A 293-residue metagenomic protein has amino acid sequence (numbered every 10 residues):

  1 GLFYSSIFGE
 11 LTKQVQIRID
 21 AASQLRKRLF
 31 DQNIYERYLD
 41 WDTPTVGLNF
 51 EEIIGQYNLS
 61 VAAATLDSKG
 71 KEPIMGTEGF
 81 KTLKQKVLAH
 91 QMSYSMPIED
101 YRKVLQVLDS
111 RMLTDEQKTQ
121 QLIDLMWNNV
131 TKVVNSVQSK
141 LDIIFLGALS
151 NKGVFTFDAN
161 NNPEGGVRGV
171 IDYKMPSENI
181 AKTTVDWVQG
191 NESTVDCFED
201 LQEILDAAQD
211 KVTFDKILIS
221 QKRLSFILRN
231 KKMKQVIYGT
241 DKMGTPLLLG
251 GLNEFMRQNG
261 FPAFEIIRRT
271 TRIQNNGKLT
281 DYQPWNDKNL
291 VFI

Functional and structural regions predicted by a protein language model:
G1-L48: N-terminal alpha-helical "arm" segments
F8, A22, T194-L201, Q221 (+2 more regions): Alpha-helix initiation and N-capping motif
Q14-R18, Q32, A207, K211 (+2 more regions): Surface-exposed polar/charged interaction patches
I34-R111: Assembly/oligomerization interface modules of large self-assembling protein complexes
L83, V87-P176, D196, D200-L201 (+1 more regions): Long, contiguous amphipathic alpha-helices that act as assembly "spine/axial" helices in icosahedral shell and virion
E178-I180, K232-M233: Short acidic (Asp/Glu) and glycine-rich catalytic loops that position anionic groups and cofactors
T183-S193: Surface-exposed cleft-lining segments at the edges of enzyme active sites
D210-I293: Extended oligomerization regions of viral-like shell subunits
